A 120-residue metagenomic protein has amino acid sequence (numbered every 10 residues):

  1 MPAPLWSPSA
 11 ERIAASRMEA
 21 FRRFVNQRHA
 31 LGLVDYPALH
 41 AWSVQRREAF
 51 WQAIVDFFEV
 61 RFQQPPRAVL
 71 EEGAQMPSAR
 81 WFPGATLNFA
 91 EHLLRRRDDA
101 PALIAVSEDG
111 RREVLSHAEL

Functional and structural regions predicted by a protein language model:
M1-R17, F21: Charged, compositionally biased N-terminal leader segments and the immediate start of the first structured element
L5, R17, Y36, W42 (+1 more regions): Amphipathic terminal alpha-helices
R22-H40: N-terminal alpha-helical segment of soluble enzymes
P37-W42, L103-L120: Conserved AMP-binding/adenylate-forming core of the ANL superfamily
V44, Q52-P66, P83-I104: A short N-terminal helical cap/helix-turn-helix that marks the beginning of AMP-binding/adenylate-forming
P65-A74: Transmembrane helix-loop-helix hairpins at membrane boundaries of multipass inner-membrane proteins
